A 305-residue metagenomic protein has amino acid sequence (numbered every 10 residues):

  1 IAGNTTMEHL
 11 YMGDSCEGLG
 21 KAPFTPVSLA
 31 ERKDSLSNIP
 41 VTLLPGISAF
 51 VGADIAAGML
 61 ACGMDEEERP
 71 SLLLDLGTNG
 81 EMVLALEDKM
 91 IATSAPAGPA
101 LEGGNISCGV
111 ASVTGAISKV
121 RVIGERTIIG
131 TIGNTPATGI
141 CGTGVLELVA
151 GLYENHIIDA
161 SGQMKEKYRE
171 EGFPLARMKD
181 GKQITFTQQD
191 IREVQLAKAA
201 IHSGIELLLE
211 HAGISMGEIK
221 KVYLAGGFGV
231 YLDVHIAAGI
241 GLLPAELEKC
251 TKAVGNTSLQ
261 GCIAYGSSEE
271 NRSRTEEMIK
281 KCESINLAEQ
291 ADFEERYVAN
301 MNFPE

Functional and structural regions predicted by a protein language model:
I1-T5, L76-T78, K165-E171, E218-F228 (+1 more regions): A glycine-rich phosphate-binding loop feature that marks nucleotide/adenosyl-phosphate handling sites
N4-L72, T185-E193, K198, E289-E305: Nucleotide/phosphate-binding catalytic cleft detector across ATP-hydrolyzing and phosphate-transferring enzymes
M7-H9, R169-T185, V222-L242: Short, surface-exposed loop/turn segments at secondary-structure boundaries that line and modulate
E17-D34, A57, D65-G139, T143-G144 (+1 more regions): Glycine-rich phosphate-binding loop of actin/hexokinase-like ATP-binding domains
I47-C62, Q195-A199, K249-N286: Glycine-rich phosphate-binding/hydrolytic loop that grips phosphoryl groups
L86-D88, I214-M278: Catalytic phosphate/nucleotide-handling subdomain of diverse soluble enzymes
T131-K167: C-terminal catalytic or substrate-handling cores of phosphate/nucleotide- and metal-cofactor-dependent proteins acting
Y153-A212: A contiguous, well-structured pocket-lining segment that forms one wall/lid of small-molecule binding clefts in soluble
